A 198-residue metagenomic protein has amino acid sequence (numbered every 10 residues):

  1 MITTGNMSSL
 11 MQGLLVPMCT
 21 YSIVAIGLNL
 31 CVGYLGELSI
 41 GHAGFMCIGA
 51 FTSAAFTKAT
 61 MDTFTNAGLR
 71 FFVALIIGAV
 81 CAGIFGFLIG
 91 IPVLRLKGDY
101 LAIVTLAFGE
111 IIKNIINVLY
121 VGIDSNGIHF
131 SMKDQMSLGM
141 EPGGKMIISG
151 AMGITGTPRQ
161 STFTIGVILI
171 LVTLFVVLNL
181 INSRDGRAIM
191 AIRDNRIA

Functional and structural regions predicted by a protein language model:
M1-A198: Transmembrane alpha-helices and adjacent helix-loop boundaries
